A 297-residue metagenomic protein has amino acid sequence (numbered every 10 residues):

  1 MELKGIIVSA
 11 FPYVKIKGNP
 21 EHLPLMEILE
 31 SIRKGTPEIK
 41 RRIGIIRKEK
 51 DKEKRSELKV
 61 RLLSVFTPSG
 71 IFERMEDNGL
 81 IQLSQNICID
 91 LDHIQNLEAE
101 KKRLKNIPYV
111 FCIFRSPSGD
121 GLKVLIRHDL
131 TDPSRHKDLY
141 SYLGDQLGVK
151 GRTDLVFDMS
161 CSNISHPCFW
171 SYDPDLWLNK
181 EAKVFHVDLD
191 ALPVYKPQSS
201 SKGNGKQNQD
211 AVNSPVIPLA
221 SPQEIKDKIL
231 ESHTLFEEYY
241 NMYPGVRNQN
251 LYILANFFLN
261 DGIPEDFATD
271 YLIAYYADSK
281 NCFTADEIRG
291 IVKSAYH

Functional and structural regions predicted by a protein language model:
M1-Q85: DNA replication initiation on ssDNA origins
P37-R41, R47-K48, Q82-I94, E98 (+5 more regions): Modules that initiate DNA replication and primer synthesis
R61-E76, K105-C112, E237-N241: Short amphipathic beta-strand starts and helix->beta connectors
I81-S84, V110-C112, V156-F157: A broad structural signal for short, well-ordered beta-strand segments within beta-sheet-rich domains
I89, I113, W170: Hydrophobic residues at beta-strand termini and immediately following loops that shape nucleotide-binding pockets
C112, G121-K123, P167: Beta-sheet entry/capping signal
C112-S118, D158-N163: Short beta-strand
L130, G151-G205: Catalytic "initiation/cleavage/transfer" segments centered on a nucleophilic residue and adjacent nucleic-acid-engaging
